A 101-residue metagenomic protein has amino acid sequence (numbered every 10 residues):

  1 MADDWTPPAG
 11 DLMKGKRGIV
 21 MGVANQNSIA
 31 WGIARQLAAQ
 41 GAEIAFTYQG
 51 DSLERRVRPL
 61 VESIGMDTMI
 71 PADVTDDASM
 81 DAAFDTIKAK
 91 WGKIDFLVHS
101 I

Functional and structural regions predicted by a protein language model:
A2-H99: Short-chain dehydrogenase/reductase
